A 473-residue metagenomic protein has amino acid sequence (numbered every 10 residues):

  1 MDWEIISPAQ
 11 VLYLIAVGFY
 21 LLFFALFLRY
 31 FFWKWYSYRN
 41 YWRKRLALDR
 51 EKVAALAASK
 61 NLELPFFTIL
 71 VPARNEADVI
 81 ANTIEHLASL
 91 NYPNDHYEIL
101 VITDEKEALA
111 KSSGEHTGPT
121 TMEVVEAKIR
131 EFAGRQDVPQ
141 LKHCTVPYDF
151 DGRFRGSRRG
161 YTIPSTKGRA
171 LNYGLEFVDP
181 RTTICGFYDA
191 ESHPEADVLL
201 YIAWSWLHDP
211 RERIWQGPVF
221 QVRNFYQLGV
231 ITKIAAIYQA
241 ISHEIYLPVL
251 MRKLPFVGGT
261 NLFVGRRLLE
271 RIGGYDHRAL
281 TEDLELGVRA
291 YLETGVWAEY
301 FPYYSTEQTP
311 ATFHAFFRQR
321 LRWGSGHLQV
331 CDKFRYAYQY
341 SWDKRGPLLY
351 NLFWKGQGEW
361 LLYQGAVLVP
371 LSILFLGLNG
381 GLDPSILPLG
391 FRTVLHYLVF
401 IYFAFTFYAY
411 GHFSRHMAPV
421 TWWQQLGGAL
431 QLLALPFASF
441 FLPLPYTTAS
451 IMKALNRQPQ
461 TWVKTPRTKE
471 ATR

Functional and structural regions predicted by a protein language model:
D2-E85: N-proximal low-complexity "stem/linker" segments adjacent to membrane-targeting elements
F32-L62, Y336-L352, F375-R473: Juxtamembrane C-terminal module of membrane proteins
P65-T68, E98, E285: Cell-envelope/extracellular polymer assembly enzymes that use nucleotide-activated donors
E85-H96, E105-K106: Short, acidic, metal-binding catalytic loop of nucleotide-sugar glycosyltransferases
T103-R130, Y148-G152: A conserved acidic beta->alpha catalytic loop
A133-T182, A196-L280, Y291, F313 (+1 more regions): Long helical/loop segments within the catalytic core of UDP-sugar-dependent glycosyltransferases, especially the large
R181-H193: Short beta-strand-to-loop acidic/aromatic patch adjacent to the donor-nucleotide binding site
R278, V288-S305: Catalytic donor-sugar/metal-binding loop of nucleotide-sugar-dependent glycosyltransferases
